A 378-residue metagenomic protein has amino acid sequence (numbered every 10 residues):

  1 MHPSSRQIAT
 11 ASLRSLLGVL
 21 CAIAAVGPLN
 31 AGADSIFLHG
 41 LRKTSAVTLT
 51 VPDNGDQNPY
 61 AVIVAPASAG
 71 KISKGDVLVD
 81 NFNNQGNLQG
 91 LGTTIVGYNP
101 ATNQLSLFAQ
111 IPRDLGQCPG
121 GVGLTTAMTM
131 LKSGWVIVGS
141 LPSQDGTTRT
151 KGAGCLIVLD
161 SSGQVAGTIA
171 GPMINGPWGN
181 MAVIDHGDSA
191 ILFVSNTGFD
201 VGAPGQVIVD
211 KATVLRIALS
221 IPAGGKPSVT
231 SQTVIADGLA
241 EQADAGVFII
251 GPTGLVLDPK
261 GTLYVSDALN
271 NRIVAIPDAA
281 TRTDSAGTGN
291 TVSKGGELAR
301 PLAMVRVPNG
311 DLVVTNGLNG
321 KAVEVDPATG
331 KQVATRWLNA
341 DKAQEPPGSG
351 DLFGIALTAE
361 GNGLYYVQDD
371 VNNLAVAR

Functional and structural regions predicted by a protein language model:
H2-L17: Bacterial N-terminal signal peptides that target proteins for export
R14-G27: Bacterial N-terminal signal peptides
S35-N54, A101-G121, V158-G176, S228-V247 (+2 more regions): Surface-exposed loop and turn segments in beta-propeller and other repeat-based domains that flank or scaffold
V51-G75, G90, R113-V136, P142 (+6 more regions): Beta-rich, blade/repeat-based domains predominating in secreted/periplasmic proteins but also intracellular
F82-N84, S140-S143, K151, S195-F199 (+7 more regions): Short loop/turn segments immediately following the C-termini of beta-strands
T93-V96, G154-I157, A212-L215, R272-A275 (+2 more regions): A short loop-to-beta-strand structural motif that recurs across blades of beta-propeller domains
Y98-T102, I217-P227, I276-D284, D326-K331 (+1 more regions): Short loop/turn segments immediately following beta-strands, especially the blade-tip and inter-blade linker loops
V201-G205, A212, A218, T230-G287: Beta-propeller domains
